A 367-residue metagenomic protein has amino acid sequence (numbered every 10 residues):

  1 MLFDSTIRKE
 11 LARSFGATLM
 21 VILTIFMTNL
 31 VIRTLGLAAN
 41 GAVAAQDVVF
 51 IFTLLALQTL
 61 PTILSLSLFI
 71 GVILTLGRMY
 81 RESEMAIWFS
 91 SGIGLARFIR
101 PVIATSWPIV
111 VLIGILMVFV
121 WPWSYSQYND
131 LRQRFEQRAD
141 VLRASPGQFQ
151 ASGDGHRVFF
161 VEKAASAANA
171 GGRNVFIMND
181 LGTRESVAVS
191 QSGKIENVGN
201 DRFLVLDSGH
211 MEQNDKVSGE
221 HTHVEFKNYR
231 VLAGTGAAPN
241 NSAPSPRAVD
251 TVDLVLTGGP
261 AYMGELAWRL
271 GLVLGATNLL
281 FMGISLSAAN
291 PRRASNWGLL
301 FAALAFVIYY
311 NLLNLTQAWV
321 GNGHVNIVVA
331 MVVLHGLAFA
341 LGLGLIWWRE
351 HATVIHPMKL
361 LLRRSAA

Functional and structural regions predicted by a protein language model:
M1-R81, A366-A367: Membrane-anchoring signal-anchor transmembrane alpha-helices and their immediate flanking context
S14-F26, Q58-I70, T105-G114, L272-L280 (+2 more regions): Hydrophobic alpha-helical transmembrane segments in multi-pass membrane proteins
A39, G258-R349: Transmembrane alpha-helical segments that form the functional core of multipass membrane systems
Q46, F50, T105-G219: Non-transmembrane, extracytosolic/lumenal segments of membrane-associated proteins
F52-L54, A248-A267: Short, aromatic-rich amphipathic segments at membrane interfaces that lie adjacent to a transmembrane helix or signal
L54-G155, L343-I346: Internal alpha-helical transmembrane segments
Y229-L254: Extended, hydrophilic extramembrane loops/domains of integral membrane proteins
A340-A367: A juxtamembrane structural motif centered on a specific transmembrane helix
